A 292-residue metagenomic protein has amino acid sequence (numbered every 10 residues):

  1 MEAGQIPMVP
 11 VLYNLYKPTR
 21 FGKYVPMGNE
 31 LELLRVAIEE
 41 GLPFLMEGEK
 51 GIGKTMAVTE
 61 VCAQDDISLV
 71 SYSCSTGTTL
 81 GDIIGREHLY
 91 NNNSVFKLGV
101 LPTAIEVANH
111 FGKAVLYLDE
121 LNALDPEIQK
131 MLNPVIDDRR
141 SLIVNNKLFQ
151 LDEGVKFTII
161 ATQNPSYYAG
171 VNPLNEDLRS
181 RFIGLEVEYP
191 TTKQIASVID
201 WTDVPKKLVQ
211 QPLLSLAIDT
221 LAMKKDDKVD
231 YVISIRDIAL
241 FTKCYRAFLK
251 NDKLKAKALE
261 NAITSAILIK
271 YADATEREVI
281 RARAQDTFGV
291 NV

Functional and structural regions predicted by a protein language model:
M1-Q211, S215, K250: AAA+ P-loop NTPase catalytic core and its hallmark functional loops
M1-Y24, L31, T191-V292: Alpha-helical lid/collar subdomain of P-loop NTPases
